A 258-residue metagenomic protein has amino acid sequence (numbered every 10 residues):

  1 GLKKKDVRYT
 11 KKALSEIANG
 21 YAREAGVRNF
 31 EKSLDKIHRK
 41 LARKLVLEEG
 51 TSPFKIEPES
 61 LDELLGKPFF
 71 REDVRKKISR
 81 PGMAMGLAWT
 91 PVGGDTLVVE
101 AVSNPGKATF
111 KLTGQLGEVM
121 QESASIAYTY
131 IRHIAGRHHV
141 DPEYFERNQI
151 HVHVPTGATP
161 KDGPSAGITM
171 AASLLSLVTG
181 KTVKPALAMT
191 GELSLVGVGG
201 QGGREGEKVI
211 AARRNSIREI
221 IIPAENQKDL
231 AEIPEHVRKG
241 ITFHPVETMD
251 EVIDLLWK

Functional and structural regions predicted by a protein language model:
G1-D35, K40-F54, I134-E143, K181-A186: Conserved C-terminal "switch" segment of AAA+ ATPases
G20, L64, L255: Residues that form generic nucleotide/phosphate-binding pockets
L45, E49-D73: Amphipathic alpha-helical
P53, R71-M85, G93-K258: Peripheral, non-AAA+ core regions of ATP-driven protein-machinery
